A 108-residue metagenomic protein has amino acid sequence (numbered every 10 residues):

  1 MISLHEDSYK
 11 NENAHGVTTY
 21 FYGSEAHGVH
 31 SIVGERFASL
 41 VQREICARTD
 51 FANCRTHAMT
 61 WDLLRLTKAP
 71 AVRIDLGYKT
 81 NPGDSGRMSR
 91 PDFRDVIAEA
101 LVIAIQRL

Functional and structural regions predicted by a protein language model:
M1-L108: Active-site-proximal helix/loop segments of hydrolytic enzymes
